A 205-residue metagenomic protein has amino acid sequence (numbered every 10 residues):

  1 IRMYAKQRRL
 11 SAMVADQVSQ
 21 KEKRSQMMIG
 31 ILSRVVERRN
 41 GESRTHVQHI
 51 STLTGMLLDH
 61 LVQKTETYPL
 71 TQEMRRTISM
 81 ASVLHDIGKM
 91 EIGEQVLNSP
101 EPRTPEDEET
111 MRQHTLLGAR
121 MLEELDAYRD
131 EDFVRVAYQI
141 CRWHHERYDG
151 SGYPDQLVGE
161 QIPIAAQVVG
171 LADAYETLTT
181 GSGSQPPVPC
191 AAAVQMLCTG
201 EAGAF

Functional and structural regions predicted by a protein language model:
M3-K6, L10-M28, V35, R39 (+1 more regions): Amphipathic coiled-coil signal-transmission "stalk" helices
M28-I29, A172: Hydrophobic heptad positions in the DHp
E37-F205: Metal-dependent catalytic cores of enzymes that make or break cyclic nucleotides and related phosphoester linkages
